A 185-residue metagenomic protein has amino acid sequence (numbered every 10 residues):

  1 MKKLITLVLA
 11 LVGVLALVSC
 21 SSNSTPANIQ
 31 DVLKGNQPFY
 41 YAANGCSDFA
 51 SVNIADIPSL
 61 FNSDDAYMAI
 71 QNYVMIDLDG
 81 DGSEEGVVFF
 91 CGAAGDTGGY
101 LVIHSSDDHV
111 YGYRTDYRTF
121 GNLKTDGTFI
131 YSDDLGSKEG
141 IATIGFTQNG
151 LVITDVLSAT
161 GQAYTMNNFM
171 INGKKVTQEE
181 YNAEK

Functional and structural regions predicted by a protein language model:
M1-I5: Positively charged n-region of N-terminal signal peptides that target proteins for export
A16-S19: C-terminal motif of bacterial Sec signal peptides marking the signal peptidase cleavage site
S22-S47, N62-D64, D126-K185: Acidic, small-residue rich beta-repeat scaffolds with periodic aromatic anchors
P58-D65, V110-Y111: A short beta-strand motif characteristic of beta-propeller blades
A69-L78, R118-F129: Beta-propeller blade termini
G80-F90, T125-I130: Acidic/hydrophobic-patterned starts of short beta strands in beta-sheet-rich repeat architectures
A94-V102, K138-T143: Structural motif
T97-N122, L151, D155: Extracellular C-terminal loop/segment signatures of secreted glycoproteins
